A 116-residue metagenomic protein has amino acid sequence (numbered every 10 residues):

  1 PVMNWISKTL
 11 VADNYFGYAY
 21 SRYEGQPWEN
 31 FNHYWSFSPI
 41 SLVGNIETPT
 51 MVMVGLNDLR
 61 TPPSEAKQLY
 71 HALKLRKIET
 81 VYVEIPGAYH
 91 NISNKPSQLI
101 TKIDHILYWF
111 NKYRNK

Functional and structural regions predicted by a protein language model:
P1-K116: Active-site-proximal cap/loop segments of hydrolase catalytic domains
